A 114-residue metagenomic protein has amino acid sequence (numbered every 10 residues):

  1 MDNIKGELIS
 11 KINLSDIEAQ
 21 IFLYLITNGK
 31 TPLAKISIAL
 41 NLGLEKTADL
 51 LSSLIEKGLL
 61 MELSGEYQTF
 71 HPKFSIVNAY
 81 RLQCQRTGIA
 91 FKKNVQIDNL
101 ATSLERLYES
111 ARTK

Functional and structural regions predicted by a protein language model:
M1-E7: Long, low-complexity, charged/polar intrinsically disordered regions in eukaryotic proteins
E7-E18, P32, E62-C84: Short, cationic-aromatic polyanion-contact patches
Q20-Y24: Pre-recognition alpha-helix immediately N-terminal to the DNA-recognition helix within helix-turn-helix or winged-helix
L25-G29: Short helix-to-turn junction characteristic of helix-turn-helix DNA-binding domains, especially the helix
A34-A39: A short acidic, leucine-rich amphipathic alpha-helix
N41-E56: Short amphipathic alpha-helical interaction segments
A79-K114: Amphipathic alpha-helical dimerization/coiled-coil segments that flank or bridge DNA-binding/regulatory modules
